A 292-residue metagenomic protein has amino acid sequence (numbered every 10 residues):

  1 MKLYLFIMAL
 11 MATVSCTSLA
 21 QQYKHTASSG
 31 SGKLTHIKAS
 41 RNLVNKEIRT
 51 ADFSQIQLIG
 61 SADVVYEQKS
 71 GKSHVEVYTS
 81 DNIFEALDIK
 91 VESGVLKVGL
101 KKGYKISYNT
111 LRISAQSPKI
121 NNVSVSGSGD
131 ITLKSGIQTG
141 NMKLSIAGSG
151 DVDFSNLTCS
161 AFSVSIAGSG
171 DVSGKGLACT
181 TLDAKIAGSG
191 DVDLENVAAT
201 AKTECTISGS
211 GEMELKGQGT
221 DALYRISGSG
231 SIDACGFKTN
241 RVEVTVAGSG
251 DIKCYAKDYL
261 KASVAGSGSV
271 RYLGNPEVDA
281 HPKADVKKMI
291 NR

Functional and structural regions predicted by a protein language model:
M1-R292: Intrinsically disordered, low-complexity terminal regions
